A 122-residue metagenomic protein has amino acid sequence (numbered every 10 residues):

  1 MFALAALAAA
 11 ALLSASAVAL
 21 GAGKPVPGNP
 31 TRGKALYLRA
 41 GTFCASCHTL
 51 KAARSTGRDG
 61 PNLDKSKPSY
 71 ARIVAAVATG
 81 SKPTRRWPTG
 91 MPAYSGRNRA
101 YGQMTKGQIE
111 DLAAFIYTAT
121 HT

Functional and structural regions predicted by a protein language model:
M1-P25, H121: N-terminal export/targeting leaders of redox proteins
V18-R39: Electrostatic cytochrome c docking/interface patches
R32-A35, N62, P68, R72 (+3 more regions): Extracytoplasmic/secreted proteins, especially bacterial periplasmic and envelope-associated proteins
G33, G41-K51, L112, I116: The canonical Cys-X-X-Cys-His
A45, T49-K82, G90-Q103: Gly/Gly-Pro-rich "capping" loops immediately C-terminal to redox-active cysteine motifs in periplasmic/lumenal
D59, W87, Q108: Residues that flank catalytic or metal-binding motifs in active/ligand-binding sites
N98-T122: C-terminal capping alpha-helices of c-type cytochrome domains
